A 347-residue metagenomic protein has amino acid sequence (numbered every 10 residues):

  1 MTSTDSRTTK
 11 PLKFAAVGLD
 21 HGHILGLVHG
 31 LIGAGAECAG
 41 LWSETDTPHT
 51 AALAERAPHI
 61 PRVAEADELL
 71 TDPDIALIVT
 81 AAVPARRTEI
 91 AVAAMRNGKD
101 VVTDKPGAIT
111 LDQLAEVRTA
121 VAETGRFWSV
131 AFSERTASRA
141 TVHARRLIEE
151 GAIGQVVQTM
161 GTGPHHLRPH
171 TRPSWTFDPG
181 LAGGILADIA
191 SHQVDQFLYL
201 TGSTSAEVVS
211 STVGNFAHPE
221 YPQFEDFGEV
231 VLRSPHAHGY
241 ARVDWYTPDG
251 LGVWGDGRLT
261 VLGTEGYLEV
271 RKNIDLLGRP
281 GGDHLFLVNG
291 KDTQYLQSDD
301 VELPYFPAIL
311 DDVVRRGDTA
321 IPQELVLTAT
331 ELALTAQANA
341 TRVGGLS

Functional and structural regions predicted by a protein language model:
M1-A57: N-terminal Rossmann-like dinucleotide-binding module
M1-P11, A16, W42, L77-V79 (+1 more regions): C-terminal helix-rich "cap/oligomerization" subdomain common to oxidoreductases
T2, D195-D275, F306-D312: Contiguous beta-strand/loop segments that form the cofactor/metal-binding neighborhood of enzyme cores
A15, I60, G250-L251, D256-E324 (+1 more regions): C-terminal glycine/acidic-rich active-site capping loop/insertion
A57-A120: Beta-loop-alpha module in the N-terminal Rossmann-like domain of NAD(P)-dependent dehydrogenases, especially those
A85, A108-H170: A contiguous active-site-proximal alpha/beta segment in oxidoreductase catalytic domains
A131-R139, R168-A206, E225-D226, L325-V326: Mid-domain beta-loop-alpha active-site segment that forms a flexible, acidic cofactor/metal-binding surface
A137-M160, A187-F216, E229-H238, N339: Oxidoreductase and adenylate-handling cofactor-binding alpha/beta cores
